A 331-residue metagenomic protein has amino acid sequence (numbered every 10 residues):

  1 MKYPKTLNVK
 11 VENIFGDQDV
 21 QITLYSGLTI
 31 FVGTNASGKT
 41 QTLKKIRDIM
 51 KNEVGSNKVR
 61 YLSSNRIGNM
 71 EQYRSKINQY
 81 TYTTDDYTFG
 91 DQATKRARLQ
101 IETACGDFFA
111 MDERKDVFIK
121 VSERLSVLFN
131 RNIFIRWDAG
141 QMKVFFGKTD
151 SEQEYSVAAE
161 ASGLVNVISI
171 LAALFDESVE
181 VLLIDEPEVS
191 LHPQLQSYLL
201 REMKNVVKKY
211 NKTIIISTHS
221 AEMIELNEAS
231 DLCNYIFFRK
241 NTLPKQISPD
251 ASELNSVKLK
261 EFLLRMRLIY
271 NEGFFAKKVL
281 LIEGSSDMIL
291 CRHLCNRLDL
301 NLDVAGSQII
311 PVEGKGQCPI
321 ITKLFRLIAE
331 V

Functional and structural regions predicted by a protein language model:
M1-K51, A139-E272, V279, M288-I289: Switch/communication elements of ASCE P-loop NTPase nucleotide-binding domains
K45, K120-L128, L290-L294: Amphipathic alpha-helical segments that form well-ordered structural scaffolds and often line/cohere around active
K51-N130, R136: Coupling/switch segment of ABC-type P-loop NTPase heads
S56, N132, N211, L232 (+1 more regions): A generic structural signal for alpha->beta connector loops
V59-Y61, N234-F237, I309: Conserved beta-strand scaffold positions in the cores of enzyme catalytic domains, especially in NTP/NDP-utilizing
I77, D250-S256, I321-I328: Short, surface-exposed amphipathic charged segments that create phosphate/polyanion-binding patches used for binding
L125-S126, L174, V207, F325-I328: A generic structural signal for well-ordered alpha-helical segments
K277-V331: Conserved helicase/translocase motor-coupling segment
